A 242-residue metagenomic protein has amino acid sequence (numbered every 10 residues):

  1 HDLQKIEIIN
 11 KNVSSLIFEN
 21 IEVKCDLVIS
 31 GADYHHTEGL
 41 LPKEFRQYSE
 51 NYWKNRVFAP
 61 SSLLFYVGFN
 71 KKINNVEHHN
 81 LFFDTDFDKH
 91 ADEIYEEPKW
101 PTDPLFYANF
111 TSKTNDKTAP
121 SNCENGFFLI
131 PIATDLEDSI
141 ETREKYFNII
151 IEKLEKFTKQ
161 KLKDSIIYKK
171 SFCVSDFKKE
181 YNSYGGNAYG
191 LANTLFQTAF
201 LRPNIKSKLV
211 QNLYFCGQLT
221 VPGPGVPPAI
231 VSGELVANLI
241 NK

Functional and structural regions predicted by a protein language model:
D2-A119: Mid-domain catalytic core of redox enzymes that form a hydrophobic substrate pocket/lid adjacent to a catalytic redox
I8, N241-K242: Active-site-proximal substrate-binding core of FAD-dependent oxidoreductases
K11, L27, A32-H36, S62 (+3 more regions): Generic recognition of stable, solvent-exposed alpha-helical segments in well-folded globular domains
I29, V67, F128, L154 (+3 more regions): Hydrophobic, well-ordered secondary-structure elements that form the walls of internal hydrophobic environments
S62, P131-I140, F215-T220: Glycine- and acidic
N70-S175: C-terminal segments that line or cap access tunnels to active or ligand-binding sites in enzymes and enzyme-associated
P101, Y107, Q160-P222: A glycine-rich dinucleotide-binding beta-alpha-beta segment and adjacent secondary-structure elements that constitute
Q218-N241: A conserved FAD-binding loop/helix module that cradles the flavin
